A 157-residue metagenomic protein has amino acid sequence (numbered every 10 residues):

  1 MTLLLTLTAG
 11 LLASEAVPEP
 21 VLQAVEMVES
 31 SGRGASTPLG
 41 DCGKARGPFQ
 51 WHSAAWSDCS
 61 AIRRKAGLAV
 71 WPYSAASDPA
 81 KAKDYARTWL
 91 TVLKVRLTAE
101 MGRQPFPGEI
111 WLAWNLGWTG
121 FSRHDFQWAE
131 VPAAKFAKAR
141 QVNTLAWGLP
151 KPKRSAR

Functional and structural regions predicted by a protein language model:
L3, G10-C42, Q50-R157: Non-catalytic cell-wall polysaccharide-engagement segments
